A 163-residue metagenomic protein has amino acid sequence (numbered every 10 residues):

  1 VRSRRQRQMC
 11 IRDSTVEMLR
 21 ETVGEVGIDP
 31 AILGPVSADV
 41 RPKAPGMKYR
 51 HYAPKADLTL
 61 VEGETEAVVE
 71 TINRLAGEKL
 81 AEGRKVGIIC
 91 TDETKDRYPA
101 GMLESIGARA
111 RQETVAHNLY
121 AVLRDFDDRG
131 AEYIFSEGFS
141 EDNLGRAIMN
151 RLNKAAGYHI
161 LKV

Functional and structural regions predicted by a protein language model:
V1-I11: Single conserved hydrophobic/aromatic residue that forms the stacking wall/gate of nucleotide- or nucleobase-binding
Q8, L19-R20, I72: A short secondary-structure junction signal
D13-V23: Glycine-rich phosphate-binding loop plus the immediately following alpha-helix
E21-A38: Accessory alpha-helical/coil subdomains and C-terminal extensions that flank or cap enzyme catalytic cores
V40-G157: A C-terminal functional module that forms or caps the active site or interfaces directly with catalytic machinery
I160-V163: Short, flexible loop segments at boundaries between secondary-structure elements
